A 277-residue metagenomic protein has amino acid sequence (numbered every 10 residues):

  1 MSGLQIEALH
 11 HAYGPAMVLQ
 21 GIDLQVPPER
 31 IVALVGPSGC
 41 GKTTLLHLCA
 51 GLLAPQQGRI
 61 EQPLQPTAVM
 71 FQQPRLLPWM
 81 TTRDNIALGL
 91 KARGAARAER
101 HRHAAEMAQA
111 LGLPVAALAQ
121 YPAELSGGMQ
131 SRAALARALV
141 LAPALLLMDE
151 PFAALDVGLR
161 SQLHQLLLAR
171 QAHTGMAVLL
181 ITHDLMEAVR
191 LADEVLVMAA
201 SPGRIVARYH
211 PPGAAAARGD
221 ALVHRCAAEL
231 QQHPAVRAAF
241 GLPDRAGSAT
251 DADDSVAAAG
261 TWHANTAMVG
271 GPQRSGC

Functional and structural regions predicted by a protein language model:
V35-P37: The feature captures the beta-strand-to-loop junction immediately N-terminal to the Walker
A50: Helix-to-loop junction immediately C-terminal to a conserved catalytic motif
M80-A87: Short coil-to-helix segment of the ABC ATPase nucleotide-binding domain corresponding to the Q-loop/switch region
A98-A116, A169: Conserved ABC ATPase "signature" region
Y121-L125, M129: Conserved ABC ATPase signature
L135: Hydrophobic anchor residue at the start of the ABC signature
L141: Conserved signature/switch motifs of ABC ATPase nucleotide-binding domains
L146-E150: Catalytic Walker B motif of ABC-type/P-loop ATPase nucleotide-binding domains
